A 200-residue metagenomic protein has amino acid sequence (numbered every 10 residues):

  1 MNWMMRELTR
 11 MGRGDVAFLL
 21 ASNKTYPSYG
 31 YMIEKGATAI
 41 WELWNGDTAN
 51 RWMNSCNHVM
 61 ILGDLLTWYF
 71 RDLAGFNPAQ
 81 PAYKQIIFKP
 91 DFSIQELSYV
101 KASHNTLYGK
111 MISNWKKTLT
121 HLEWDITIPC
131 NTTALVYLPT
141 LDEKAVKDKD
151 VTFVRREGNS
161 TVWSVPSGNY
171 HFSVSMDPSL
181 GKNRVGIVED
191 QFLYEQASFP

Functional and structural regions predicted by a protein language model:
M1-M11, A134-T140: Alpha-helical support elements that line or immediately flank enzyme active sites and cofactor-binding pockets
D15-P200: Non-catalytic C-terminal accessory modules of carbohydrate-active enzymes
